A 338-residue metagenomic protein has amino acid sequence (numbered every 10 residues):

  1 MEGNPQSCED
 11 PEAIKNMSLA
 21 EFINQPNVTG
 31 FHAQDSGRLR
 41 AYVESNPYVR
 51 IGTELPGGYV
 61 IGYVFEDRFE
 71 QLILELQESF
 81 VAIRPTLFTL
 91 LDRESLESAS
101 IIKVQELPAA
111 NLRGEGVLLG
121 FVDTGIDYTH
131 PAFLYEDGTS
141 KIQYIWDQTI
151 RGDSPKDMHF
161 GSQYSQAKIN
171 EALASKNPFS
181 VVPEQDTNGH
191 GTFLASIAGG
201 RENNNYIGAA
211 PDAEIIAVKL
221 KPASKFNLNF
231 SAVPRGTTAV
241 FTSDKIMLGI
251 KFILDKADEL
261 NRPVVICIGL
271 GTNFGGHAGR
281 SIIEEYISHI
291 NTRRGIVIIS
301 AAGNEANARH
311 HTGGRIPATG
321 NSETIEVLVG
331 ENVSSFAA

Functional and structural regions predicted by a protein language model:
M1-E21, P26, Q34-L118, G125-K141: Autoinhibitory propeptides
F31, N321-A338: Hydrophobic beta-strand segments within beta-rich accessory/binding domains
Y48, S79, T139, D212 (+2 more regions): A generic structural signal for alpha->beta connector loops
P85, Q148, G269: Conserved residues at the C-terminal ends of beta-strands
E106-P108, P183, N204-Y206, Y286-I287 (+2 more regions): Generic recognition of flexible, low-complexity loop/linker segments
P108-T242: Subtilisin-like serine protease catalytic core
Y135-K141, I283-E284, I316-A318: Glycine-rich, phosphate-binding/catalytic loops in enzymes
F226-I316, N332-A337: Substrate-binding/access-modulating region of protease and related hydrolase catalytic domains
